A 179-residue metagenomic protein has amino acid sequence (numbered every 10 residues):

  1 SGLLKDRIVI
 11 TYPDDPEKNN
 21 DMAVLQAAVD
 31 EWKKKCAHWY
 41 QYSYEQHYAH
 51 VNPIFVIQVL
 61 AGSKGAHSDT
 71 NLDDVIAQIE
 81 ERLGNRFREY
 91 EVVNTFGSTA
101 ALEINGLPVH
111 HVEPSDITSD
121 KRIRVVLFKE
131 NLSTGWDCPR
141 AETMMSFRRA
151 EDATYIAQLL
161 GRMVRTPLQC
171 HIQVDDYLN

Functional and structural regions predicted by a protein language model:
S1-I54: Conserved P-loop NTPase catalytic core
R7-I8, A66, W136, T154-Y155 (+1 more regions): Short helix/loop capping segments that flank catalytic or ligand/cofactor-binding pockets
A23-E31, N71-Q78, R140-T143, Y155-M163: Alpha-helical scaffold elements adjacent to nucleotide-binding pockets in ATP/GTP-utilizing enzyme cores
C36-T134, A150: Conserved C-terminal RecA-like helicase domain
V125-F128, L132-R149, T154-L160: A short beta-strand element within the Helicase C-terminal
D152-V174: Conserved SF2 helicase motif VI
D176-N179: C-terminal helicase lobe and adjacent C-terminal extensions/tails of nucleic-acid helicase motors
